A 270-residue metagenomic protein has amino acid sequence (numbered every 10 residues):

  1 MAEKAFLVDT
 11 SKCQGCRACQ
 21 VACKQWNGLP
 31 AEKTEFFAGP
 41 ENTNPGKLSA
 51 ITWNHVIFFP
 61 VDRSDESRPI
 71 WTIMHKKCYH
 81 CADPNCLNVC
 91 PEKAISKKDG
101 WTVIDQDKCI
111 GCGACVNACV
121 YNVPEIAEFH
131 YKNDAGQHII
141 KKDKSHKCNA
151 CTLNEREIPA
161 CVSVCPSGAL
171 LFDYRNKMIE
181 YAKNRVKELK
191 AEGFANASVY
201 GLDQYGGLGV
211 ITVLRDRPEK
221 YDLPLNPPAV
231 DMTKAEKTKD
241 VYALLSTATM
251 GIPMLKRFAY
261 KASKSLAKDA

Functional and structural regions predicted by a protein language model:
M1-A270: Non-ligating segments of multi-cofactor redox enzymes
